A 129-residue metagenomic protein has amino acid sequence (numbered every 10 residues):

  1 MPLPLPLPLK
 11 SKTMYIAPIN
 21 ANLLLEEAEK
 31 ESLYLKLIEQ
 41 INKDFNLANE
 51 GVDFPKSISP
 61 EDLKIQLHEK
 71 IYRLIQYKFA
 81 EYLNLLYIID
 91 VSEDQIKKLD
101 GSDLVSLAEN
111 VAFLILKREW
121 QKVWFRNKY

Functional and structural regions predicted by a protein language model:
M1-T13: N-terminal amphipathic/basic-hydrophobic helices that include classical n-h-c signal peptides and signal-anchor
T13-V52: Membrane topogenic helices and adjacent juxtamembrane segments
Y15-E29, I71, E81-N84, S102 (+2 more regions): Hydrophobic alpha-helical segments at protein termini of multi-pass membrane proteins
E31, L35, F45-E61, I65 (+2 more regions): Non-transmembrane, aqueous-exposed alpha-helical and coiled segments at domain scale
I65-E109: Amphipathic protein-protein interaction modules
I96-Y129: Amphipathic alpha-helical binding modules
